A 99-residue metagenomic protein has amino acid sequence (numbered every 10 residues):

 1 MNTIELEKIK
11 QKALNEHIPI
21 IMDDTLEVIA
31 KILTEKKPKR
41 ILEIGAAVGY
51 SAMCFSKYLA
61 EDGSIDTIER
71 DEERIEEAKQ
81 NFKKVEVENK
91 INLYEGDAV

Functional and structural regions predicted by a protein language model:
M1-V99: A short alpha-helical cap/connector motif
